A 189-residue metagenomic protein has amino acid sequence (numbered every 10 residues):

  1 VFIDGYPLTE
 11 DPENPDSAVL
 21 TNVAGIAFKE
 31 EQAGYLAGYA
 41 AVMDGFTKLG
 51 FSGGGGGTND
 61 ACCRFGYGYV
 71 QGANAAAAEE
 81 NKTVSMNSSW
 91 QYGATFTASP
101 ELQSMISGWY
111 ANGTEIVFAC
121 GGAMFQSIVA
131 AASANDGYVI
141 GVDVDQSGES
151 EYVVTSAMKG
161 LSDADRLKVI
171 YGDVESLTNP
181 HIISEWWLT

Functional and structural regions predicted by a protein language model:
V1-T189: A residue-level marker of the well-folded mature domains of exported/periplasmic proteins
